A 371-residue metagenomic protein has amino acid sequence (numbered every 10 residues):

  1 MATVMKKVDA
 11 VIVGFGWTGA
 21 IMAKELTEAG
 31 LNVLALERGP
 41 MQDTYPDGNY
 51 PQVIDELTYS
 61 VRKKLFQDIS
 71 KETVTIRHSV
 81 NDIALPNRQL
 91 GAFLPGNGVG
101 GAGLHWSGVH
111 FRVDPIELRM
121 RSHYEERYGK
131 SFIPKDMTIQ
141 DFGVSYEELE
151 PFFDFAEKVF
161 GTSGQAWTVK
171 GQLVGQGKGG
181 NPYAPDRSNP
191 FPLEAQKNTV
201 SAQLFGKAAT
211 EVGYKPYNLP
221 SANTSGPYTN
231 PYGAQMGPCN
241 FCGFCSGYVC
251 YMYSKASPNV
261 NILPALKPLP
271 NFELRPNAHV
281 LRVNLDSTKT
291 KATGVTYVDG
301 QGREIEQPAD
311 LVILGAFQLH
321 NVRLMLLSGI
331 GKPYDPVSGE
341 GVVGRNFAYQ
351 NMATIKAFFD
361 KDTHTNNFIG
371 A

Functional and structural regions predicted by a protein language model:
M1-K7: A short, basic/flexible loop-to-alpha-helix module at the beginning of a structural domain
V8-A35: N-terminal Rossmann-like FAD-binding beta1-loop-alpha1 element of flavoenzymes
E25-E28, N32, G39-E56, L269 (+3 more regions): Glycine-rich loop(s) and the adjacent beta-strand/alpha-helix scaffold that form part
P40-L65, G96-G98, A102-S107: Conserved N-terminal glycine-rich FAD pyrophosphate-binding loop of Rossmann-like flavoproteins
T44-G48, S107-V109, I116-R121, Y228-P231 (+1 more regions): Short, solvent-exposed loop/turn and secondary-structure capping segments
Y59-V61, L65-T73, P86-A92, E117 (+2 more regions): Conserved redox-cofactor binding core of oxidoreductases
H78-W106, R112-E126, I133, F142-Y146 (+1 more regions): FAD cofactor-binding and catalytic pocket of flavoenzymes
G233, D286-T293: A short, glycine/Asx- and small/polar-enriched loop/turn that sits immediately N-terminal to a beta-strand
